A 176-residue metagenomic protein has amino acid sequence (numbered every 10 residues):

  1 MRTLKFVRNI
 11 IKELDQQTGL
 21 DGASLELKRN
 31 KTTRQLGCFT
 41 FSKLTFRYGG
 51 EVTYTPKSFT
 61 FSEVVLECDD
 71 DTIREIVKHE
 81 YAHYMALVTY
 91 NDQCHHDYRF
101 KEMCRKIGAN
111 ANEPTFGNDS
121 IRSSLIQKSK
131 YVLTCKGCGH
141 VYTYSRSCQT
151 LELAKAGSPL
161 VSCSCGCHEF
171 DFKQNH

Functional and structural regions predicted by a protein language model:
M1-E75, Y84-H176: Active-site-proximal or metal-binding-adjacent scaffold patches in catalytic folds
E80: Walker B catalytic acidic pair
